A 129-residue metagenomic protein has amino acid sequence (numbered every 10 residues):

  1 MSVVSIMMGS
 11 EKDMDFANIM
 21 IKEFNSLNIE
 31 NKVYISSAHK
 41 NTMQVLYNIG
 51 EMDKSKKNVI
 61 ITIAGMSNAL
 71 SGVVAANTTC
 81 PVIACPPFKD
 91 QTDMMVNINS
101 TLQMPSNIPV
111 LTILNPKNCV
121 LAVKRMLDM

Functional and structural regions predicted by a protein language model:
S2-A38: Glycine-rich phosphate/diphosphate-binding loop of Rossmann-like nucleotide-binding domains
M8, A84-F88, L114: Short beta->alpha connector loops at strand-helix junctions that form conserved, small/polar/Pro-enriched
K12, K22-E30, K54, Q103-S106 (+1 more regions): Generic secondary-structure signature for well-ordered alpha-helical cores
D13-N18, T42-M43, S67-V73, T92-M94 (+1 more regions): Short glycine/serine/threonine-rich phosphate/pyrophosphate-binding segments that cradle anionic phosphate groups
N18-I21, L46-G50, S71, A75 (+2 more regions): Predominant activation on well-ordered alpha-helical scaffold segments within soluble catalytic domains
K32-K54: N-terminal beta-loop-helix "entrance" segment that forms/cooperates in small-molecule cofactor or anionic ligand
N48-P86: Glycine-rich phosphate-binding loop
D90-M129: Short, glycine-/small-residue-rich phosphate/pyrophosphate-handling segment
